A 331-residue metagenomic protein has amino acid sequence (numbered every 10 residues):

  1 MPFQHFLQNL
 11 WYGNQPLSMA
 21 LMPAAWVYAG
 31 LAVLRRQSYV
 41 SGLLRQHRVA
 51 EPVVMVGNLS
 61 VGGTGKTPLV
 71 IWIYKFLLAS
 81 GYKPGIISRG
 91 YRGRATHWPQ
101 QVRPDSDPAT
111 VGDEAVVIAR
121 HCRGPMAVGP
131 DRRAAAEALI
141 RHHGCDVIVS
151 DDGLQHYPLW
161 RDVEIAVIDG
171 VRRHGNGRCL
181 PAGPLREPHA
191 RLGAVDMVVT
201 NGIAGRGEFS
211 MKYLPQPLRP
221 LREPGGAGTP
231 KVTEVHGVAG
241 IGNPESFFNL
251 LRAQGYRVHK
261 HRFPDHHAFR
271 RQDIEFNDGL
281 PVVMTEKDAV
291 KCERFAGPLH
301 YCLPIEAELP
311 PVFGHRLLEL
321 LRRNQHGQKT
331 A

Functional and structural regions predicted by a protein language model:
M1-L7, S18, A79-K83, Y157-A331: ATP-dependent carboxylate-amine ligase
P2-P52, N324: A transmembrane-helix-recognition feature enriched in membrane-embedded lipid enzymes and envelope glyco-/phospholipid
V27, T67, I118, D151 (+3 more regions): Residue-level signal for inorganic ion chemistry
R36-P104: Walker A (P-loop) phosphate-binding motif
G63, A135-A138, S246-F247, K291-C292: Phosphate- and divalent-cation-binding pockets in alpha/beta enzyme and binding domains that engage nucleotide-derived
W72, F76, D151, L250: Rossmann-fold NAD(P)-dependent oxidoreductase module
G90-G207: Phosphate/Mg2+-binding loops and adjacent switch elements in nucleotide/diphosphate-handling enzyme cores
